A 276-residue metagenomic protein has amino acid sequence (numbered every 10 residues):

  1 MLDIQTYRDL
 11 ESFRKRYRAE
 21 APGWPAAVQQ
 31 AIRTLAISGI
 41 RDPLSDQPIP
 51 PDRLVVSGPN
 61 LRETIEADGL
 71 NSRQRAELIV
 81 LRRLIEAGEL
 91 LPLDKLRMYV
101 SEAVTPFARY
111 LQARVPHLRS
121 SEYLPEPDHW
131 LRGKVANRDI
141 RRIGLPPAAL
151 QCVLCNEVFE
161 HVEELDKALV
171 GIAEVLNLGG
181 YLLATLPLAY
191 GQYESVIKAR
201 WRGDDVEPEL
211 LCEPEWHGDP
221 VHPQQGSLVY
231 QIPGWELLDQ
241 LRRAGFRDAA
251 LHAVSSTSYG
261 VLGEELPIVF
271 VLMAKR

Functional and structural regions predicted by a protein language model:
M1-A148, A199, S256, G260-A274: Conserved N-terminal segment of class I S-adenosyl-L-methionine
L2-E20, A26-I40, P127, E163-K275: S-adenosyl-L-methionine-dependent methyltransferase catalytic module, highlighting the catalytic core
P51-D52, L150, A244-R247: Aromatic-residue hotspot detector
V153-L154: Hydrophobic beta-strand segment of the Class I
E157-H161: A short His-aromatic
